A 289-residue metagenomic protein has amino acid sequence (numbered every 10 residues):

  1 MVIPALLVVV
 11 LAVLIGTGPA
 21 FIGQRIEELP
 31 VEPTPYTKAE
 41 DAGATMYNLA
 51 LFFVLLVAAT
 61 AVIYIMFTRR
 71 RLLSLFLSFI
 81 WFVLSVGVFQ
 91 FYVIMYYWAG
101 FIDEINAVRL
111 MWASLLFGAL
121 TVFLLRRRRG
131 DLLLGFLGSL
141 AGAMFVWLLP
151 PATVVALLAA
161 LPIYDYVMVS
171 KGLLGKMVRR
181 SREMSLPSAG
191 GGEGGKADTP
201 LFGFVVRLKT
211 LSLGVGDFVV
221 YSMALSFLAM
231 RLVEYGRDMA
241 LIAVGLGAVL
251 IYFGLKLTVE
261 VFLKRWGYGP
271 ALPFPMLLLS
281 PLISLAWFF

Functional and structural regions predicted by a protein language model:
M1-F289: A membrane-topology feature that recognizes alpha-helical transmembrane segments and their immediate juxtamembrane
